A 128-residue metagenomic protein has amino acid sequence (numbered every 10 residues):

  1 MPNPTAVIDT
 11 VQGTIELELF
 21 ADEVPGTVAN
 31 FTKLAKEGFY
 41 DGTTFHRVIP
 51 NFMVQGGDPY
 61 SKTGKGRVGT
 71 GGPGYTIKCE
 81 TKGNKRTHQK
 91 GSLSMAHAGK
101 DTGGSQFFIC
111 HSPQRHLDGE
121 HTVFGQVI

Functional and structural regions predicted by a protein language model:
M1-I128: Cyclophilin-like peptidyl-prolyl cis-trans isomerases
